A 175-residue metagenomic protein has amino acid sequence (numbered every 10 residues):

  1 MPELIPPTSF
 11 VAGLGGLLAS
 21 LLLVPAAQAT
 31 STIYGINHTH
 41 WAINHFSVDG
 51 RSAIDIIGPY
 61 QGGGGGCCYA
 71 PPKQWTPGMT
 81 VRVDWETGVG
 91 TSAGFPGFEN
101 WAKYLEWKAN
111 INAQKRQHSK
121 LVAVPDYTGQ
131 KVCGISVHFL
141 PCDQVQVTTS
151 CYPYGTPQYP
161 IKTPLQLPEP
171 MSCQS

Functional and structural regions predicted by a protein language model:
M1-L14: Bacterial N-terminal signal peptides that target proteins for export
A12-L22: Bacterial N-terminal signal peptides
S20-S31: Beta-strand-rich domain onsets/edges
S31-I33, M79-V81, I135: Residue-level detector of short, conserved catalytic/binding motifs and their immediate flanks
I33-W41: Structural motif
I43-N44, W75-G78, C142, Y159-I161: Extracellular/mature segments of secreted proteins
F46-S92: Tryptophan-paired
T87-S175: Beta-strand-rich cores of mature extracytoplasmic or soluble domains
